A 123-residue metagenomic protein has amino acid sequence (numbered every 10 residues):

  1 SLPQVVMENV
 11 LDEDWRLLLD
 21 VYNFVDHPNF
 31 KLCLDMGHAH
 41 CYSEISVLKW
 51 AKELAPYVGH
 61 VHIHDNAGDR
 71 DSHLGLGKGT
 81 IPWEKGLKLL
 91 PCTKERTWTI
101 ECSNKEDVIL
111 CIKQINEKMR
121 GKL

Functional and structural regions predicted by a protein language model:
S1-V5: Glycine/proline-rich, flexible active-site/cofactor-binding loop segments that harbor closely spaced acidic
V6-L11: Catalytic beta/alpha-barrel core
W15-L34, A39-L123: Histidine-acidic metal/acid-base catalytic patches
